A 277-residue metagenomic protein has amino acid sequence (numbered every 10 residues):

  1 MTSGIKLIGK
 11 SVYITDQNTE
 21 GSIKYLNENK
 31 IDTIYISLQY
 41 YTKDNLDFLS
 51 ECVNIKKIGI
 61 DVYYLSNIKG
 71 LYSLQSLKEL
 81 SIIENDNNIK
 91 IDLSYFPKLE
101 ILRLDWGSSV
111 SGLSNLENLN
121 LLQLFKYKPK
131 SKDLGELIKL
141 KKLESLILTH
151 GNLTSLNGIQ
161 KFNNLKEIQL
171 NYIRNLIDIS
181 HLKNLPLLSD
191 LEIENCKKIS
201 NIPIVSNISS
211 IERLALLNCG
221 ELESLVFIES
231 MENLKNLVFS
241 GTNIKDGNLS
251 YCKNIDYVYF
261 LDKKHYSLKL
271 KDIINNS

Functional and structural regions predicted by a protein language model:
M1-L7, K24-N27: Short, exposed beta-strand/loop patches in secreted or surface proteins that constitute
L7-G21, T33-D44, N54-S66, S76-I91 (+9 more regions): Concave beta-strand-loop units of leucine-rich repeat
N27-T33: Short, flexible N-terminal segments of the mature chain
